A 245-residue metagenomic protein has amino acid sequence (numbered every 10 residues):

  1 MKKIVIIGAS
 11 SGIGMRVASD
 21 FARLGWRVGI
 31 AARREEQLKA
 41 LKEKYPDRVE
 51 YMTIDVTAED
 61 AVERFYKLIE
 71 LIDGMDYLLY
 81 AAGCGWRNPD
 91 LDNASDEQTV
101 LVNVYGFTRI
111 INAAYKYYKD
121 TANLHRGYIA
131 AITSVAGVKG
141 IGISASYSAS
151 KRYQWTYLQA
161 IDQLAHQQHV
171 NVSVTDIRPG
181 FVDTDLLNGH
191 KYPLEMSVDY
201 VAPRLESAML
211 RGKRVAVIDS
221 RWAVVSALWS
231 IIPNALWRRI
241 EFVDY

Functional and structural regions predicted by a protein language model:
S10-S11: Conserved glycine-rich cofactor-binding loop
Y45-D60: Rossmann-fold cofactor-recognition segment
L79-R87: Conserved NAD(P)H cofactor-binding loop of Rossmann-fold oxidoreductase domains
N88-L101: Short alpha-helical oligomerization interface
I111, S150: Active-site helix of classical SDR
S134: Residue(s) in the substrate-gating loop at a strand-loop-helix junction that position the organic substrate next
D176, N188-S226, S230: C-terminal helical subdomain
